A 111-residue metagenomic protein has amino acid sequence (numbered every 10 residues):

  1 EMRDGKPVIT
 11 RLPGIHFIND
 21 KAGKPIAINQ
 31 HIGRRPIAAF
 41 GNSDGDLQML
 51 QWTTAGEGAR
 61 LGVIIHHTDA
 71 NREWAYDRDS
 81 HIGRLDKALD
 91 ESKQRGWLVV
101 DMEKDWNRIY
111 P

Functional and structural regions predicted by a protein language model:
E1-P111: C-terminal cap/substrate-recognition subdomain and adjoining C-terminal extension of metal-dependent phosphatase-like
